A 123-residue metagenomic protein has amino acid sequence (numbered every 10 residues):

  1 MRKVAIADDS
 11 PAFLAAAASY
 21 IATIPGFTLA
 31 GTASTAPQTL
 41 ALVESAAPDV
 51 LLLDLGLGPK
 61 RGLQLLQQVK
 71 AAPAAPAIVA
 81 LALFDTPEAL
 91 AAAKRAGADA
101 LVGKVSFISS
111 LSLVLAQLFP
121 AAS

Functional and structural regions predicted by a protein language model:
R2-A12, A17, I21: Conserved acidic segment of CheY-like receiver
T32-V50: Acidic, metal-coordinating helix/loop segments flanking the phosphotransfer/catalytic sites of two-component signaling
T35, R61-Q64: Acidic catalytic/metal-coordinating carboxylates
D54-L55: Active-site residues of response regulator receiver
L63-A74: Short amphipathic alpha-helix used as the core "switch/output" element in two-component signaling
Q64, D85-V102, S106, L113: Alpha4 helix (beta4-alpha4-beta5 surface) of REC/receiver domains from two-component response regulators
L111-S123: Receiver (REC) domain switch/output surface
